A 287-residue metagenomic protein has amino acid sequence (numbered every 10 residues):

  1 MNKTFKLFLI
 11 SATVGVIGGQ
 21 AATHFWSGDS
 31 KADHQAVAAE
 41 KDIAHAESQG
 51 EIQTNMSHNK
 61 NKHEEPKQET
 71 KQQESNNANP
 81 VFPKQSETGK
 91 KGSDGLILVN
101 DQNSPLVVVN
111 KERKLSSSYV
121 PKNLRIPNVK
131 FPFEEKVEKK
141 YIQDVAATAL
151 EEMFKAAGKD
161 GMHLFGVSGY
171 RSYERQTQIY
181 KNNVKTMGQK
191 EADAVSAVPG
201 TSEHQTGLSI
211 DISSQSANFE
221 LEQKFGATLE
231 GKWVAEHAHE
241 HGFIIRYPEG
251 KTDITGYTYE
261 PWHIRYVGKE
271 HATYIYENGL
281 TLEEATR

Functional and structural regions predicted by a protein language model:
N2-S168, Y173-R287: Extracytoplasmic cell-surface/polysaccharide-interacting catalytic and binding patches
